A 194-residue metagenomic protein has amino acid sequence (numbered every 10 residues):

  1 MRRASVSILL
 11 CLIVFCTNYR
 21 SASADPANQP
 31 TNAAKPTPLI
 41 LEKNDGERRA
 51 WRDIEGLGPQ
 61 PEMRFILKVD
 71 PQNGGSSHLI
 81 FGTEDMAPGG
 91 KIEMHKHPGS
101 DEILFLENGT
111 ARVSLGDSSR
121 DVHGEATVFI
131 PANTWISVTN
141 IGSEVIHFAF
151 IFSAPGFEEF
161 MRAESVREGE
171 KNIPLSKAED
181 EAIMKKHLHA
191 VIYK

Functional and structural regions predicted by a protein language model:
M1-A4: Positively charged n-region of N-terminal signal peptides that target proteins for export
S7-T17: Bacterial N-terminal signal peptides
Y19-L79, V166-K194: A short, N-terminal "cap"/entry segment at the start of jelly-roll beta-barrel domains of the cupin/DSBH fold
R64-D70, G82-H97: Conserved short histidine dyad/triad with adjacent acidic residue
P88, G99-A111, G116: Glycine- and acidic-residue-biased ligand/ion/polar-headgroup-sensing regions
D117-N133: Short acidic-glycine-tyrosine-enriched beta hairpin
F129-I130, S143-E159: A short hydrophobic beta-strand segment most commonly corresponding to one strand of the jelly-roll/cupin
V138-I141: Asparagine-centered strand-capping/turn motif at beta-strand->loop junctions
